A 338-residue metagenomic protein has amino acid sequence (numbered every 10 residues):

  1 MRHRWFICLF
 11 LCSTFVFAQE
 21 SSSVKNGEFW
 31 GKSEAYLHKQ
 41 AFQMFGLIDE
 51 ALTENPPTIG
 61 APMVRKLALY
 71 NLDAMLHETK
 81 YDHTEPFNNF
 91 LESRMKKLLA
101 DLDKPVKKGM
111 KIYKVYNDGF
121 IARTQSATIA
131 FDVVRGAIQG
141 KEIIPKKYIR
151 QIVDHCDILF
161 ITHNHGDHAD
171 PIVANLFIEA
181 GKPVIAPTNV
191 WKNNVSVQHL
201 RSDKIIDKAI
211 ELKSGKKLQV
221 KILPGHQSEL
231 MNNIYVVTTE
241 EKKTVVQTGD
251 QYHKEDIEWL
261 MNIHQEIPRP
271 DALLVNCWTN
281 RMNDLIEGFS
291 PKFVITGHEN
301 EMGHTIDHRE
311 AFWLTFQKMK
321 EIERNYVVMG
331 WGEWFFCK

Functional and structural regions predicted by a protein language model:
R4-T14: Sec-dependent N-terminal signal peptides
A18-V115, F120-Q139, K146-C156, P183-A186 (+5 more regions): Metallo-beta-lactamase
Q19-A35, S196-Q219, Q227-E229, E287-K338: Binuclear metal-ion centers of metallo-dependent hydrolases, dominated by the metallo-beta-lactamase
A122, H163, D170, V220 (+3 more regions): Divalent metal-coordination and catalytic microenvironments
I138, H165-A169, W191-N194, S228-L230 (+4 more regions): Active-site environment of divalent metal-dependent phosphoester hydrolases
Y148-I178, T188-N189: Di-metal (Zn2+ and/or Mg2+/Mn2+) metal-binding site signature of metallo-dependent hydrolases with the MBL/beta-CASP
D157-I161, G181-K192, F293-N300: Short internal beta-strands
I172, L223-S290: Active-site-proximal loop/helix segments of hydrolase catalytic cores
